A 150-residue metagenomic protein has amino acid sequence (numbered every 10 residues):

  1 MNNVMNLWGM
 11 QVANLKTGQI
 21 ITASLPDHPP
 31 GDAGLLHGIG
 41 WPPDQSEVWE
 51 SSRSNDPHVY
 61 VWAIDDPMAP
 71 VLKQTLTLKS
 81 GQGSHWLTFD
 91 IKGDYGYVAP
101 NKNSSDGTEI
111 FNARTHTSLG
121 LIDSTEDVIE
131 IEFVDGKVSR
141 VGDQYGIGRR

Functional and structural regions predicted by a protein language model:
M1-R150: Predominantly soluble domains enriched in secretory-pathway, periplasmic, or organellar proteins
